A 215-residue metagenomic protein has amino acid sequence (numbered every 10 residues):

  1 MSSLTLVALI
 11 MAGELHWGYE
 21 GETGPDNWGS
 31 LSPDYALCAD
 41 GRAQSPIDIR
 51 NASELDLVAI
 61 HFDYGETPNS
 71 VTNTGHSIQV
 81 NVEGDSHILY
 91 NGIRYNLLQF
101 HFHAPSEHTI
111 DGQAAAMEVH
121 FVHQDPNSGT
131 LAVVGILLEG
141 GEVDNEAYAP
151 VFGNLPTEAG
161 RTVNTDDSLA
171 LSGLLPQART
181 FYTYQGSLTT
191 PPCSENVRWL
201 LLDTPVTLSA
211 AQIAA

Functional and structural regions predicted by a protein language model:
M1-A8: Sec-dependent signal peptide recognition, specifically the positively charged N-region followed immediately by
M11-A215: Alpha-carbonic anhydrase
